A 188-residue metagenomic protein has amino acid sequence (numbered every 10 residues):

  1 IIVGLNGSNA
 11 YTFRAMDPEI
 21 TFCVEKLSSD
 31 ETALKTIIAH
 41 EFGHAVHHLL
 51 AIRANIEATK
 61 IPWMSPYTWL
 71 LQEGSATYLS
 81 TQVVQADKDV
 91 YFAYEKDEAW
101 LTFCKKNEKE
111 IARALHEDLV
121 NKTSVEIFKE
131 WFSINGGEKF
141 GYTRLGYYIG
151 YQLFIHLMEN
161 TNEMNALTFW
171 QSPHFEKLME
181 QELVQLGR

Functional and structural regions predicted by a protein language model:
I1, K88-E95, M164-W170: Surface-exposed patches in mature extracellular/periplasmic domains of secreted proteins
I1-D17, T32: Auxiliary, metal-adjacent structural segments of Zn-dependent hydrolase domains
V24-I38: Short pre-active-site segment immediately N-terminal to the catalytic Zn-binding motif
E25-S29, E57-A58, E130-N135: Acidic/His metal-coordination segments adjacent to aromatic residues that form catalytic metal sites in metalloenzymes
E31-K35, S65-E73, K139-Y147: Solvent-exposed, acidic/flexible segments
K35-I52, E73-T77: Active-site recognition of the HExxH zinc-binding catalytic motif
A58-I111, L183-R188: Post-HExxH zinc-binding segment in Zn-dependent metallohydrolases
K105-R188: Pan-zinc metallopeptidase signature
